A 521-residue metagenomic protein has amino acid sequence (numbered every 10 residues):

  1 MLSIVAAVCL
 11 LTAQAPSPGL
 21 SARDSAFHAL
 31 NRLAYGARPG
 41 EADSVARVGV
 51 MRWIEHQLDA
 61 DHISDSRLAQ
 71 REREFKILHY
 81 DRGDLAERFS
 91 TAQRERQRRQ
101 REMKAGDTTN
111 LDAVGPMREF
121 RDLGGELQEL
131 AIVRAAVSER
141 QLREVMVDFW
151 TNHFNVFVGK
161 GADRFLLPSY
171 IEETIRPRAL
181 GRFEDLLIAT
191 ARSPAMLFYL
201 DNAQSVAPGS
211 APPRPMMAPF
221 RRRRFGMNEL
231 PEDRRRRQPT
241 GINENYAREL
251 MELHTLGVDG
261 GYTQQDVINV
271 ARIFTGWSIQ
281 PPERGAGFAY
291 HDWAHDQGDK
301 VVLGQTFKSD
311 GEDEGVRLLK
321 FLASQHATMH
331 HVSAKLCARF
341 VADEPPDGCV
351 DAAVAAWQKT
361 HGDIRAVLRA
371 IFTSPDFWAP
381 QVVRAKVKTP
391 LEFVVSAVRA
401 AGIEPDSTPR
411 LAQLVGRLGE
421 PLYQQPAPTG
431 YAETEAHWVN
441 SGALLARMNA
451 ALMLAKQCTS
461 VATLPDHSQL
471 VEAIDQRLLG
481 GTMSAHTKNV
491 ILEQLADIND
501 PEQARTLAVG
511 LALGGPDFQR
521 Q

Functional and structural regions predicted by a protein language model:
S3-P18: Bacterial Sec-dependent signal peptides at the C-terminal "C-region" and cleavage site
L11-A15, L130, L253: Short, contiguous pre-domain boundary segments
P16-E41, L68, E72-K76, Q325 (+2 more regions): Flexible, low-complexity segments enriched for small/polar residues
P39-H153, V158-R178, Y199-Q238: N-terminal accessory alpha/beta regions
D107-A113, F120, L127-Q128, D163-R417: Active-site substrate-binding loop specific to GH73 endo-beta-N-acetylglucosaminidase modules in bacterial autolysins
G125-E129, R143-V147, A189-S193, A370 (+1 more regions): Solvent-exposed, amphipathic alpha-helical "stalk/arm" or coiled-coil-like segments used as scaffolds
V145, Y170-I171, A195-M196, A473 (+1 more regions): Surface-exposed interaction patches
